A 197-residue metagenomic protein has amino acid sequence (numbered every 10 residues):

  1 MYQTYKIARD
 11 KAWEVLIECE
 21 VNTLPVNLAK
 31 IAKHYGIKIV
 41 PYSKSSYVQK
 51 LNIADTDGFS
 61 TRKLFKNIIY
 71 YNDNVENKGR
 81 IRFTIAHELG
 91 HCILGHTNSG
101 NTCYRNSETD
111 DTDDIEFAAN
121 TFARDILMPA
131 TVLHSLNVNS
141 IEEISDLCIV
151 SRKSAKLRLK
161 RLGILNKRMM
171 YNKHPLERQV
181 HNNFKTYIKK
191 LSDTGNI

Functional and structural regions predicted by a protein language model:
M1-I197: Active-site hotspot residues in diverse enzymes, especially metal/ion-binding acidic/histidine motifs
